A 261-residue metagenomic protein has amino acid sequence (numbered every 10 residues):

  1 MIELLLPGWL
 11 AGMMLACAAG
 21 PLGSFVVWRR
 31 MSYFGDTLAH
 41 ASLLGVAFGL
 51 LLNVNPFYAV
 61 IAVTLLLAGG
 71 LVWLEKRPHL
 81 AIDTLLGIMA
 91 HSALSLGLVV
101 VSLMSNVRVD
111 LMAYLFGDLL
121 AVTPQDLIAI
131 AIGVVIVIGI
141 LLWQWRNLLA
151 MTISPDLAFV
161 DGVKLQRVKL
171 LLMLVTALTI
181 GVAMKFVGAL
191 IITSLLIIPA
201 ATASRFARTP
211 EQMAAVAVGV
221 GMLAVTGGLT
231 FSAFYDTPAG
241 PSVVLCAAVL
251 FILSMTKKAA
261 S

Functional and structural regions predicted by a protein language model:
M1, L115-L119, V220-A260: C-terminal binding/interaction regions
M1-C17: Membrane-interfacial amphipathic/re-entrant helices at transmembrane-helix boundaries
L6-P7, K76-P78, L85-R146, L174: Transmembrane helix-bundle core of multi-pass membrane transporters and related energy-transducing complexes
G8-A11, P56-T64, D83, G87 (+3 more regions): Loop-to-transmembrane alpha-helix initiation sites
S24-V107, A203-A215, S232-Y235, A259-A260: Short loop segments and helix-boundary regions at transmembrane helix junctions of multi-pass inner-membrane proteins
A41-L51, M89-V101, A121, L165-L170 (+3 more regions): Small-residue-rich segments of transmembrane alpha-helices in multi-pass membrane proteins, especially helix faces
G139-L172: Membrane-helix/interface signature in polytopic inner-membrane proteins
L190-P241: Transmembrane alpha-helical segments in multi-pass inner-membrane proteins
